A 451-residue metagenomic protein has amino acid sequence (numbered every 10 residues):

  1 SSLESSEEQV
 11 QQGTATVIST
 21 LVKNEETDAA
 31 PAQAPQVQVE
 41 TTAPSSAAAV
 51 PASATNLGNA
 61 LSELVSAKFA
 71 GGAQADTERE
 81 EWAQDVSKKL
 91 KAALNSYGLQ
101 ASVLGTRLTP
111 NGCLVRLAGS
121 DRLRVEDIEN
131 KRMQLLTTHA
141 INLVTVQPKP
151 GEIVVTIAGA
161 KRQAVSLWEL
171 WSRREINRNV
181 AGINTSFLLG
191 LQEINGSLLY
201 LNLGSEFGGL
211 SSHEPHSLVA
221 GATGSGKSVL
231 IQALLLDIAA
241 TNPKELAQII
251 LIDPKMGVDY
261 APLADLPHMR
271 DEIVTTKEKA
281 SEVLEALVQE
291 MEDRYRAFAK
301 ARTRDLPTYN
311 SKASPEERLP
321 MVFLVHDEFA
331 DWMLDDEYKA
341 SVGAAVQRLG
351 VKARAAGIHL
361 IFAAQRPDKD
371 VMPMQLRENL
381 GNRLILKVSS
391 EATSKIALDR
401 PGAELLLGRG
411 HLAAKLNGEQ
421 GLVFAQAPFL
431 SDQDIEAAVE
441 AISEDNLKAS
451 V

Functional and structural regions predicted by a protein language model:
S1, E8, A32, P44-P51 (+11 more regions): P-loop NTPase catalytic phosphate-binding loop
E4-T14: Extreme N-terminal basic, low-complexity initiation segments that serve as generic localization/processing leaders
E7, N24-E25: N-terminal cationic leader/targeting segments used for protein routing and processing
V17-V22, D28-S102, L447-V451: Charged, low-hydrophobicity low-complexity segments
A70-W82, V86-K89, L94-S102, L108 (+6 more regions): N-terminal membrane-targeting/anchoring modules of bacterial envelope and secretion proteins
G71-Q74, D127-M133, V165-N179: Extended Gly/Ser/Thr-rich low-complexity repeat segments, especially those forming or decorating extracellular
L123, G159-L167: Short, charged/polar, Gly/Pro-enriched secondary-structure boundary elements
A301-A313: Short, highly charged C-terminal tails/helix-capping segments
